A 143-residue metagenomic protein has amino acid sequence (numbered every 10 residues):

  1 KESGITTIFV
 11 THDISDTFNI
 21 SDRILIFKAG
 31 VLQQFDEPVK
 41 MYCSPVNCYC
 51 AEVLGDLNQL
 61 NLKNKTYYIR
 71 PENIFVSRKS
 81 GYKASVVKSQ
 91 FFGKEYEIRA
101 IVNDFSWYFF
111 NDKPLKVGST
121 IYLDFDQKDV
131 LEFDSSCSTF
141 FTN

Functional and structural regions predicted by a protein language model:
G4-V10: Conserved H-loop
H12-S15, A29: The feature captures the ABC ATPase H-loop/switch
T17-N19: A short, surface-exposed alpha-helical micro-motif characterized by mixed small hydrophobic and charged/polar residues
R23-I26, G30, M41: Conserved short hydrophobic beta-strand within the ABC ATPase nucleotide-binding domain
L32-D36, S44: ABC ATPase "signature
V39-C43, A51: Short acidic-hydrophobic catalytic motif
T66-N143: Non-catalytic connector elements of ABC transporters
